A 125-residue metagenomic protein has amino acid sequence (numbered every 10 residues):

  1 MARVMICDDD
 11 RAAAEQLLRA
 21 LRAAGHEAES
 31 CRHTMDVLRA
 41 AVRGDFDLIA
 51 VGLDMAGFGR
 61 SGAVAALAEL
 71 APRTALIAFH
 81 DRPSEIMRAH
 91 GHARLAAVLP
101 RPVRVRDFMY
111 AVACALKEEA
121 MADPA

Functional and structural regions predicted by a protein language model:
D8, G52, H80: Conserved acidic carboxylate
R11, R32-D36, R106: Acidic phosphotransfer microenvironment of two-component signaling modules
R11-E29: Two-component/phosphorelay signaling modules centered on CheY-like receiver
S30-L48: Acidic, metal-coordinating helix/loop segments flanking the phosphotransfer/catalytic sites of two-component signaling
V42-G44, A66-T74: Conserved phosphotransfer cores of two-component systems
A50-L67, P83: Conserved phosphotransfer microenvironments
G62, A78-L99, R106: Alpha4 helix (beta4-alpha4-beta5 surface) of REC/receiver domains from two-component response regulators
V103-A113, A120, P124: C-terminal output helix
